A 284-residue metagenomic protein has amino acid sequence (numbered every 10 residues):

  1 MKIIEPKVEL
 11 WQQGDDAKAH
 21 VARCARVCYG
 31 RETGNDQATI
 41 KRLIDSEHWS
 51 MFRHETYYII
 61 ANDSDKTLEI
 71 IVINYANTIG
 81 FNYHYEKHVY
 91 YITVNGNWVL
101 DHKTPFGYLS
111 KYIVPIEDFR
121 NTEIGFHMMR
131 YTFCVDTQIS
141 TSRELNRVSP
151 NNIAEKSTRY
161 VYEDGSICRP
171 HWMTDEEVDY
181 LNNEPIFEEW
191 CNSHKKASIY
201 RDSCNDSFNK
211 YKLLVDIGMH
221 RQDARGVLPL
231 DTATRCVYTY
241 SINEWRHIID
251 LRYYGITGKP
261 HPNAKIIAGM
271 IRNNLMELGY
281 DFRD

Functional and structural regions predicted by a protein language model:
M1-D284: Family-specific signature for flavin-dependent thymidylate synthase
